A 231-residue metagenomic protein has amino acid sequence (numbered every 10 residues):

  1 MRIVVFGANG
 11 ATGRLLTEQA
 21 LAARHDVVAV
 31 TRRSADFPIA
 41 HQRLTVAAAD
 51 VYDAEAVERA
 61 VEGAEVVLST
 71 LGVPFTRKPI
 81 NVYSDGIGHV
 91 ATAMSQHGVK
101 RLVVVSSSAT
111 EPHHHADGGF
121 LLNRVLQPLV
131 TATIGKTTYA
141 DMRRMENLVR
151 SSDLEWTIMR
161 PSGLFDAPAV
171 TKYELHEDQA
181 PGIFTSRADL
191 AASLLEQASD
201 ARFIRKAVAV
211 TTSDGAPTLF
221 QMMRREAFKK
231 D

Functional and structural regions predicted by a protein language model:
R2, D178-D231: Mid/C-terminal beta-alpha module of Rossmann-like enzyme folds, strongest in SDR-family dehydrogenases/epimerases
I3-A23: N-terminal Rossmann NAD(P)H-binding glycine-rich loop of SDR-like oxidoreductase domains
V4, A35-H89, A93-Q96, R202: NAD(P)H-binding glycine-rich loop region in Rossmannoid oxidoreductase-like domains and their noncatalytic homologs
V4, V28, T157: Conserved beta-strand positions in the Rossmann-like core of class I SAM-dependent methyltransferases
D26-V28, S34, K78, G88-E146: Conserved Rossmann-fold NAD(P)-dependent oxidoreductase catalytic core, especially the SDR/UDP-sugar
T76, D117-T137, Q179-G182, A216-D231: Alpha-helical membrane-targeting segments
P112-H115, P168-T171, Q197-K206: Glycine/proline-rich active-site loop of Rossmann-fold NAD(P)-dependent oxidoreductases
E146-A167: Conserved beta-loop-beta element that borders a ligand/cofactor-binding pocket
